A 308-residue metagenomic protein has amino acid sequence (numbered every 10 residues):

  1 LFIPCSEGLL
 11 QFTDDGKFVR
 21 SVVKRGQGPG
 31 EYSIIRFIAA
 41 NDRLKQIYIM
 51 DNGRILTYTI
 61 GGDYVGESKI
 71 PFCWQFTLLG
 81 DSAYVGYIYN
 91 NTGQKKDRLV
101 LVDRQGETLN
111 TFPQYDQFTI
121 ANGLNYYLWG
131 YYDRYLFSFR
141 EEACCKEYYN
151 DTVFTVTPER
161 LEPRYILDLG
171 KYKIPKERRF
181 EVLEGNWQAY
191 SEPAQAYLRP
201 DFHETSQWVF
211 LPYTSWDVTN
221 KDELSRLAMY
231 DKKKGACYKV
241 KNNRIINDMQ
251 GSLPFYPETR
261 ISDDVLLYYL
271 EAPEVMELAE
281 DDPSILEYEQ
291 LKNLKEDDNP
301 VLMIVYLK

Functional and structural regions predicted by a protein language model:
L1-C5, L10, K45-D51, S82-G93 (+3 more regions): Short beta-strand elements that form the blades of beta-propeller/WD-repeat-like and other beta-sheet-rich scaffold
G8-L10, K17-N52: Blade-loop segments of beta-propeller domains
V23-E31, K69-F76, Y115-I120, D168-K173 (+1 more regions): Short coil/turn segments at the loop-to-beta-strand junctions that recur within blades of beta-propeller repeat folds
S33-I38, P71-L79, A121-Y126, D133 (+2 more regions): Repeated scaffold domains used in trafficking and secretory/extracellular systems, primarily beta-propellers
I34-I35, M50-D97, T108-G123: Asp-box/WD-like beta-propeller blade repeats and closely related beta-sheet repeat scaffolds
G106-L161: Loop-centered beta-sheet repeat module
R164-S191, K233-D263, M276: Conserved blade-ending motifs and adjacent loop-strand segments that build the rim/top face of beta-propeller domains
I261-K308: Blade-level signature of beta-propeller repeat domains, shared across WD40, Kelch, NHL, RCC1 and BNR/Asp-box propellers
